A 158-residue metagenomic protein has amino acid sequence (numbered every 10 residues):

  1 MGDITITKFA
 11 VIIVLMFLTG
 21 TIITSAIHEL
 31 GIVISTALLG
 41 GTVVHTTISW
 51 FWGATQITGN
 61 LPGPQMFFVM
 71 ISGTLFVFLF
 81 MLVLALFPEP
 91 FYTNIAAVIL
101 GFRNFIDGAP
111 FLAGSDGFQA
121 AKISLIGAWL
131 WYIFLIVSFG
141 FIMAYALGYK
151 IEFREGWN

Functional and structural regions predicted by a protein language model:
M1-D3, I151-N158: Short, charged juxtamembrane terminal tails flanking transmembrane helices
M1-T19, A37, S49, V77-L82: Active-site scaffold of zinc-dependent metalloenzymes
G2, I22-T24, V33, G41 (+3 more regions): Aromatic-enriched hydrophobic runs in primary sequence
V11-T21, E89-A97: Interfacial segments of alpha-helical transmembrane regions
M16-M66: Small-residue-rich helix-interface/hinge motifs
T46, G53-F153: Metalloprotease/metallohydrolase-associated module, dominated by Zn2+-dependent proteases
